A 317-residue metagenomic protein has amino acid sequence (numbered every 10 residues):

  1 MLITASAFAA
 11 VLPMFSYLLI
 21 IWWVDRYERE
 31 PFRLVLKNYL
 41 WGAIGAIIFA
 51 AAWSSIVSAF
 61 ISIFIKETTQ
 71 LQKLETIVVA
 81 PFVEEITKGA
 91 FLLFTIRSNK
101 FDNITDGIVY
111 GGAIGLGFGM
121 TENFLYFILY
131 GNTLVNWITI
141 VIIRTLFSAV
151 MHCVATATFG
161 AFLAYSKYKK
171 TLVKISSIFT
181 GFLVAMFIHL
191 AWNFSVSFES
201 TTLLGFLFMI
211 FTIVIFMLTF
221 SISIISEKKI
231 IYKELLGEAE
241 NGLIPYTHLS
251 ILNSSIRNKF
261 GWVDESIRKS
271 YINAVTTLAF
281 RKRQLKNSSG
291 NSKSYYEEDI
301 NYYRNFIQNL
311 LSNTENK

Functional and structural regions predicted by a protein language model:
M1-K317: Hydrophobic alpha-helical segments at protein termini of multi-pass membrane proteins
